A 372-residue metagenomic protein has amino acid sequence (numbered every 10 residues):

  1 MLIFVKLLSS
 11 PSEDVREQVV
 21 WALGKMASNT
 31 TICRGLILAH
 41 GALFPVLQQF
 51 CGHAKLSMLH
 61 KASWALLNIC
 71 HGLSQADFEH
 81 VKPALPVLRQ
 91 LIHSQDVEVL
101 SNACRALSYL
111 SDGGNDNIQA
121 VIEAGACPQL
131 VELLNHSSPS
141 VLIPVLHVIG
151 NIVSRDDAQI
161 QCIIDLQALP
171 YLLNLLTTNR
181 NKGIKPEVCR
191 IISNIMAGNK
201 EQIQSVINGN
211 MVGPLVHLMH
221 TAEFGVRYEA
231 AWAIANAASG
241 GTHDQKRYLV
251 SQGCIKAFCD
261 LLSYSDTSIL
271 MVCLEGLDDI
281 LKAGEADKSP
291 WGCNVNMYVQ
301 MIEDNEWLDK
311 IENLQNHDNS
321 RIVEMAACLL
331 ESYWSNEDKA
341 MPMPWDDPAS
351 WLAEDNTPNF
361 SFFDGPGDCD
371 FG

Functional and structural regions predicted by a protein language model:
M1, L43-F44, L85, C104 (+7 more regions): Residue-level signal for cytosolic alpha-helical hairpin/rod architecture
I3-V5, P45-Q48, V87-R89, Q129-V131 (+4 more regions): Buried hydrophobic core positions in alpha-solenoid tandem helical repeats
P11-A27, A39-H40, H53-C70, V81-P83 (+12 more regions): Alpha-helical solenoid repeats of the armadillo/HEAT superfamily in eukaryotic scaffolding/adaptor proteins
G35, A76, H80, D116-Q119 (+3 more regions): Recurring C-terminal helix/loop segment of individual leucine-rich repeat
D244: Conserved active-site and SAM-binding loop architecture of S-adenosyl-L-methionine-dependent nucleic-acid
A340-G372: Eukaryotic intrinsically disordered, low-complexity regulatory tails and linkers enriched in charged/polar residues
